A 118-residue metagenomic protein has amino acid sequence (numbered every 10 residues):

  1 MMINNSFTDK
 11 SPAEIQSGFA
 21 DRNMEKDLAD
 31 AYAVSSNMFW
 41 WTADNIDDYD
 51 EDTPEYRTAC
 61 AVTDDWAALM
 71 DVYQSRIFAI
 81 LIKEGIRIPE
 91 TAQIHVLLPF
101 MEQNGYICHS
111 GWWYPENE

Functional and structural regions predicted by a protein language model:
M1-A20, Y114: Short, extreme N-terminal segment that most often corresponds to the first beta-strand
N5-S6, S11, M24-D27, M38 (+3 more regions): N-terminal cationic leader/targeting segments used for protein routing and processing
S11, N23-M24, D71, Q93: Residues that cap or delimit alpha-helices
I15-A33: Short, charge/polar-rich alpha-helical segments
A33-N117: Acidic, low-complexity, intrinsically disordered interaction modules
